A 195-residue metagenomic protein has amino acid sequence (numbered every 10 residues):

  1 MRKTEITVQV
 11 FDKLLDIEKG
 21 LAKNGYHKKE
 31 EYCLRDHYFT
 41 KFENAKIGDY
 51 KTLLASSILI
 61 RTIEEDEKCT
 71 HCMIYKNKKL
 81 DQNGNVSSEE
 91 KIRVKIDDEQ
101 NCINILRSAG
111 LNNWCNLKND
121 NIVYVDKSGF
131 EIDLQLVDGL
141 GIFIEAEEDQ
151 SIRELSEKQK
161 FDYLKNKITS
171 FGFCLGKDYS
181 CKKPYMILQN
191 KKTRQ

Functional and structural regions predicted by a protein language model:
M1-S128, F173-Q195: N-terminal strand-loop-strand beta-hairpin
I17, E67, F143, R153-E157: Intrinsically disordered, low-complexity acidic/polar segments
E89-D98, I142-I152, Y163-N166: A signal for specific C-terminal beta-sheet/loop modules enriched in small/flexible residues with GP/PG/PP motifs
N112-Q150, E154: Conserved, surface-exposed functional patches that form binding/active-site neighborhoods
S151-K183: Mixed-charge, glycine-accented linear interaction segment located at domain edges/termini
